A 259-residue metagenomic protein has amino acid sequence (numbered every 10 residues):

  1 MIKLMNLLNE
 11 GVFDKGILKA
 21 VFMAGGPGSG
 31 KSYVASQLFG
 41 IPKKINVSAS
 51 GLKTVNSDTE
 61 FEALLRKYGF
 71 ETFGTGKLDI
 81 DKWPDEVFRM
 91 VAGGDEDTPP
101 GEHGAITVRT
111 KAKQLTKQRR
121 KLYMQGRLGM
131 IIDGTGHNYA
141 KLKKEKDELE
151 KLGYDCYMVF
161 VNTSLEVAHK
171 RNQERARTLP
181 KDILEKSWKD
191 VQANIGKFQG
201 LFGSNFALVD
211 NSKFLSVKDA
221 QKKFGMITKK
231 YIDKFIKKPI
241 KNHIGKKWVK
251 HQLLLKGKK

Functional and structural regions predicted by a protein language model:
G11-L18, L122-Q125: Phosphate-binding P-loop
A20-F22: Short hydrophobic/aromatic beta-strand immediately N-terminal to the Walker A/P-loop
G26-P27: The conserved Walker
K31: Conserved lysine of the Walker
L38-L128, A140: Conserved substrate/cofactor phosphate-moiety recognition/catalytic segment in nucleotide-dependent phosphotransferases
H137, E150-R171: Conserved phosphate-donor/acceptor-positioning beta-strand/loop module used by diverse small-molecule
L165-K259: Conserved GTP-binding G-domain of TRAFAC-class P-loop NTPases and closely related GTPase folds
